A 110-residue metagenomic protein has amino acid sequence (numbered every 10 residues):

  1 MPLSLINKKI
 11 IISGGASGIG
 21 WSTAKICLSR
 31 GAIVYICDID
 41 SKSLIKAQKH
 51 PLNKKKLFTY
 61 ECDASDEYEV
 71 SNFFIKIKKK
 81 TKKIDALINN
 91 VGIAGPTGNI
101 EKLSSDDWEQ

Functional and structural regions predicted by a protein language model:
L3-Y35: Canonical Rossmann dinucleotide-binding motif of NAD(H)/NADP(H)-dependent dehydrogenases/reductases, specifically
R30-K46: Conserved glycine-rich Rossmann-like NAD(P)H-binding loop of the short-chain dehydrogenase/reductase
S41-K42, Y60-F73, S105: The beta1-alpha1 cofactor-binding region of Rossmann-like NAD(H)/NADP(H)-dependent oxidoreductases
A47-K54: Short, conserved SAM-binding/catalytic segment of Class I S-adenosyl-L-methionine-dependent methyltransferases
I77-K82: Glycine-rich phosphate-binding loop signature in dinucleotide/nucleotide-binding domains
D85-A86, E109: Conserved catalytic-site loops of classical short-chain dehydrogenases/reductases
N90-P96: Conserved NAD(P)H cofactor-binding loop of Rossmann-fold oxidoreductase domains
G98-I100, D107-E109: Substrate-binding pocket helix/loop in short-chain dehydrogenase/reductase
